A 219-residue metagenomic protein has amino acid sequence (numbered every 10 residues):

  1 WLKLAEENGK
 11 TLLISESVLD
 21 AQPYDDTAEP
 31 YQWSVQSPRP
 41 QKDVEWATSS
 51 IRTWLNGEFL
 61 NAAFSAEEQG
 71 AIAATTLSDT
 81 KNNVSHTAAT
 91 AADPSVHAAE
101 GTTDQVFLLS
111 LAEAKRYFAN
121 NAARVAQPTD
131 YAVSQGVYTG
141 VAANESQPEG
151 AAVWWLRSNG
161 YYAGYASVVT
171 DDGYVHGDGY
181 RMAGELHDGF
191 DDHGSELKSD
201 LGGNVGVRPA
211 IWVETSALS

Functional and structural regions predicted by a protein language model:
W1-S219: Collagenous Gly-X-Y triple-helix signature in extracellular proteins
